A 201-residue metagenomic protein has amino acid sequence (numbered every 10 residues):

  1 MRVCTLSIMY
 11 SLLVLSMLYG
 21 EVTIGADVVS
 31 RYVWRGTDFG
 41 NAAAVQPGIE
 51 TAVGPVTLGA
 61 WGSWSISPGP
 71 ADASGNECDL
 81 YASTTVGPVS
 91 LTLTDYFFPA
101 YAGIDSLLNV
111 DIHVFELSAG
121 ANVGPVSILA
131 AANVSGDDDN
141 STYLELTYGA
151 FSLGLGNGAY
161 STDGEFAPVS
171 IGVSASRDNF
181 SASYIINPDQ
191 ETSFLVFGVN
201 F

Functional and structural regions predicted by a protein language model:
M1-T23: Cleavable N-terminal export/targeting peptides
G20-S67, N133: Short glycine/proline- and aromatic-enriched beta-strand/turn motifs that initiate or cap beta-hairpins
V22-I24, P55-A60, P88-L93, A100 (+3 more regions): Repeated loop/turn-to-beta-strand initiation elements of outer-membrane beta-barrel proteins
D27-V33, W61-S65, T85, T94-F98 (+4 more regions): Outer-membrane beta-barrel pore domains and translocons
N41-V45, S74-C78, D111-L117, D138-L144 (+2 more regions): Residues that define the transmembrane beta-barrel architecture of outer-membrane proteins
V56-T85, L91-N109: Surface-exposed loop and membrane-interface regions of Gram-negative outer-membrane beta-barrel proteins
T84, L144, Y148, V173-N179 (+2 more regions): Outer-membrane beta-barrel "beta-signal"
D105-T162: Detector for outer-membrane/organellar transmembrane beta-barrel domains, recognizing the amphipathic beta-strand
